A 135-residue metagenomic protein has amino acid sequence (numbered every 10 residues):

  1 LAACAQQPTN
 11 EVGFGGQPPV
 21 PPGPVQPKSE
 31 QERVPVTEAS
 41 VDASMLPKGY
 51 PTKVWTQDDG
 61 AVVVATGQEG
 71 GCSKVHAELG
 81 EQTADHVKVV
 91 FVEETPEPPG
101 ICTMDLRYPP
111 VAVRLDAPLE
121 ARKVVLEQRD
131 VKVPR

Functional and structural regions predicted by a protein language model:
L1-A3: Sec-dependent bacterial lipoprotein signal peptides
A5-P8: Bacterial signal peptide processing site
V12-E38: Post-signal peptide N-terminal segment of mature Sec-exported envelope proteins
Q26-E30, A61-V64, G80, A84: Proteins with a high burden of low-complexity, intrinsically disordered sequence enriched in S/T/G/P/A and R, requiring
E32-H76: N-proximal, solvent-exposed amphipathic alpha-helical segments enriched in charged/polar residues
E78-R135: Extracytosolic low-complexity repeat regions of secreted or lipid-anchored proteins
